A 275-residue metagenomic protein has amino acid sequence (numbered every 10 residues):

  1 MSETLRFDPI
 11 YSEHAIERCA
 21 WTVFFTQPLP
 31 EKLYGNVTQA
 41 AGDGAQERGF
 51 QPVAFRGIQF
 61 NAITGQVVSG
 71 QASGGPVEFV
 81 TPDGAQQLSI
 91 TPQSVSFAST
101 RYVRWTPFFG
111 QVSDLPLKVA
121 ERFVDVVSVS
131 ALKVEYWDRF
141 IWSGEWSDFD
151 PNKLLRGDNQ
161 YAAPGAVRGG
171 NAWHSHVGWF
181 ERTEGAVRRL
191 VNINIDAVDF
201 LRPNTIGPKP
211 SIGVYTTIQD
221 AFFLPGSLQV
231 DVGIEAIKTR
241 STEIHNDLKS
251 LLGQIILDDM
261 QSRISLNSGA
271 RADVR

Functional and structural regions predicted by a protein language model:
M1-I90, T239, L266-R275: N-terminal low-complexity, intrinsically disordered segments
R6-P9, G74-V80, V129-Q219: Aromatic/basic-lined ligand-recognition segments that form π-stacking hydrophobic pockets flanked by Lys/Arg to engage
D8, S99-V103, D231, E235: Short, solvent-exposed segments of well-ordered alpha helices
A15-T22, Q86-Y102, S128-W137, S211-S227: Glycine-rich, often proline-containing surface loops adjacent to acidic residues and nearby aromatics that form
L33, V37, R104-Q111, L115 (+2 more regions): Short amphipathic alpha-helical segments
Q51-I63, E121-R139, V167-A172, D247-R275: Short glycine-rich, low-complexity/disordered patches
D83-D125: Hydrophobic alpha-helical segments and helix pairs
P210-R275: Long, compositionally biased interface segments
